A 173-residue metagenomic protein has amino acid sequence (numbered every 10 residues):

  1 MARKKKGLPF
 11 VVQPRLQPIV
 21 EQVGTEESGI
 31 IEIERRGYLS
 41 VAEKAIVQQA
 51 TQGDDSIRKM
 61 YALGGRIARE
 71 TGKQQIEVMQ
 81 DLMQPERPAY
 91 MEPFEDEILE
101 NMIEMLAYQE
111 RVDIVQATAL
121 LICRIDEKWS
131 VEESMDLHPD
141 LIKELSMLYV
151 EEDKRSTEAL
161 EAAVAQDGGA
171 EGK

Functional and structural regions predicted by a protein language model:
A2-K4, E27, I31-K173: Short, surface-exposed, charged amphipathic helix/loop patches that serve as local interaction elements
R3-G24: Short acidic, Pro/Gly- and aromatic-enriched capping/linker segments at domain boundaries
